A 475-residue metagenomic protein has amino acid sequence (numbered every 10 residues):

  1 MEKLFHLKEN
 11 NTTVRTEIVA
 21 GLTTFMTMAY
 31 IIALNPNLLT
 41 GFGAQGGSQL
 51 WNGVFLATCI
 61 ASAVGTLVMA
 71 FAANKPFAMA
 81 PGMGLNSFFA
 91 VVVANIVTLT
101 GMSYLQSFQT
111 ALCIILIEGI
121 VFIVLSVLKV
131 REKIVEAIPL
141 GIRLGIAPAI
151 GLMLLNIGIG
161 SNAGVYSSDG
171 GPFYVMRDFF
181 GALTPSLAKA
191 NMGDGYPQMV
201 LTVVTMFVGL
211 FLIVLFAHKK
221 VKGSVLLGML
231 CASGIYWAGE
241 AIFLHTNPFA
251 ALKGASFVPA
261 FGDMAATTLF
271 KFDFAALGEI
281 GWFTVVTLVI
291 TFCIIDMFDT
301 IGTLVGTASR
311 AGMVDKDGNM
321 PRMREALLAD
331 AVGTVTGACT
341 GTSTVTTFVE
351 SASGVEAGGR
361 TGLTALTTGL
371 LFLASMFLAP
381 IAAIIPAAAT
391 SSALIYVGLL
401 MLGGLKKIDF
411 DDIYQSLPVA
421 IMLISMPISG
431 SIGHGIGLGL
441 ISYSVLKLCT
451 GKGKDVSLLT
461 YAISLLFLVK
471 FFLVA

Functional and structural regions predicted by a protein language model:
M1-G53, N191-D194, M229-R324, L465-V469: Helix-loop-helix hairpins and the membrane-proximal interhelical loops of multi-pass alpha-helical transport proteins
E2-N35, A61-S62, G82-V91, N95-I150 (+1 more regions): Helix-loop-helix junctions within the multi-pass membrane cores of secondary transporters/permeases
I18, L38, I134, G223 (+3 more regions): Residue-level signature of catalytic and energy-coupling elements of molecular machines, predominantly ATP/GTP-dependent
L22-A29, V64-L67, F71, L155 (+4 more regions): Hydrophobic/aromatic residues within the transmembrane alpha-helices of Major Facilitator Superfamily
T40, A44-Q45, A70, N74 (+11 more regions): Transmembrane helix-loop junctions in multipass membrane proteins, especially transporters and channels
A57-T58: Transmembrane alpha-helical segments of major facilitator superfamily
A61-M83: Juxtamembrane transmembrane-helix boundary signature
V97, S103-C231, L366-A475: Membrane-embedded alpha-helical modules
